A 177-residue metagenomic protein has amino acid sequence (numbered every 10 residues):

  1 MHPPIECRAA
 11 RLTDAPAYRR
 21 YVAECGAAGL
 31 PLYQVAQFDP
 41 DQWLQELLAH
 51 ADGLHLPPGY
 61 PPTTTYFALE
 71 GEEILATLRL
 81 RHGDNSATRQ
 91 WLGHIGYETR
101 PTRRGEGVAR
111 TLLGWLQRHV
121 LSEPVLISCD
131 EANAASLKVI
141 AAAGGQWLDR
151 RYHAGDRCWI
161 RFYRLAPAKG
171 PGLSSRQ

Functional and structural regions predicted by a protein language model:
M1-H94, E98, H119, A154-Q177: GNAT-family acyltransferases
L12, R110, E131-A134: Alpha-helix N-capping/helix-start residues
G96-T99, G105-R118, L137-A142: Conserved acetyl-CoA-binding loop-helix of GNAT-fold acetyltransferases
V120-E131: Conserved GNAT acetyl-CoA-binding A-motif
A132-D149: Conserved active-site alpha-helix within GNAT-family acetyltransferase domains
